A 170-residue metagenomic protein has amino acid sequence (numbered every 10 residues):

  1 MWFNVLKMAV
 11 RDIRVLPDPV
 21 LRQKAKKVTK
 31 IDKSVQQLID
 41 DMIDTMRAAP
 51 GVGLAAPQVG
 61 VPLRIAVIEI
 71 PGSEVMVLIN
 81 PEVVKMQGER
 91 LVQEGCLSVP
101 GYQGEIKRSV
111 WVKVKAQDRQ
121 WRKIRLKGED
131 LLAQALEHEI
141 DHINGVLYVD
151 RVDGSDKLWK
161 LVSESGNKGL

Functional and structural regions predicted by a protein language model:
W2-L170: Positively charged
